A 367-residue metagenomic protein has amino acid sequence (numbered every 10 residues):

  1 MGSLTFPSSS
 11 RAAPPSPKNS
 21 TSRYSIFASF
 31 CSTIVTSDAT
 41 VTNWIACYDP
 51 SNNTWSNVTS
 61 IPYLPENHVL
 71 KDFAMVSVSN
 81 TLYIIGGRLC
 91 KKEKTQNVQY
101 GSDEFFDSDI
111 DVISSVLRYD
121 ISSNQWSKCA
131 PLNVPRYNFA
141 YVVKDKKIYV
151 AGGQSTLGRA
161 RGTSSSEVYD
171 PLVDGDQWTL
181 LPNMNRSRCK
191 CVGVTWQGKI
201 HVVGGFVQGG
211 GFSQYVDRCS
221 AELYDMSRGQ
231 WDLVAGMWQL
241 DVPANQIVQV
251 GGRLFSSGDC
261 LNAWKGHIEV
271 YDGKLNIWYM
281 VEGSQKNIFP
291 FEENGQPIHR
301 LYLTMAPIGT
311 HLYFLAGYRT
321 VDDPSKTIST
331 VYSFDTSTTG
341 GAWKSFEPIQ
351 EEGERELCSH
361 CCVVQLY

Functional and structural regions predicted by a protein language model:
M1-Y367: Kelch-like beta-propeller repeat domains
